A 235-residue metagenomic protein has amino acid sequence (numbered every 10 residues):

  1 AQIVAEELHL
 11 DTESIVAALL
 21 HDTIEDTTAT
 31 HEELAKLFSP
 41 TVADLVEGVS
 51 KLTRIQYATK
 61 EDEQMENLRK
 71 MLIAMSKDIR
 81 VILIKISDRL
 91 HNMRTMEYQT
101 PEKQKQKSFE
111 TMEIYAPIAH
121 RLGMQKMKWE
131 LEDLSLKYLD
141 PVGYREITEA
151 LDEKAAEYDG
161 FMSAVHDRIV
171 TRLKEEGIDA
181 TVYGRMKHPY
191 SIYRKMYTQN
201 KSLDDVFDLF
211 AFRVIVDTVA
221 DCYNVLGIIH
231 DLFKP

Functional and structural regions predicted by a protein language model:
Q2-E7, T27, H31, R54-M71 (+2 more regions): Nucleic-acid processing machinery
L10-L20, T41, L45, V81 (+1 more regions): Alpha-helical scaffolds flanking conserved acidic
I15, A43-S50, K128, E132: Short, well-structured alpha-helical segments
H21-G48, M124: Hydrophobic or amphipathic alpha-helical targeting/insertion segments
T23, L45, V49-R54, Q64 (+1 more regions): Transcription initiation cofactors for RNA polymerase, centered on bacterial and plant organellar sigma factors
I84-S87: Hydrophobic transmembrane helix module of multi-pass membrane transport proteins
